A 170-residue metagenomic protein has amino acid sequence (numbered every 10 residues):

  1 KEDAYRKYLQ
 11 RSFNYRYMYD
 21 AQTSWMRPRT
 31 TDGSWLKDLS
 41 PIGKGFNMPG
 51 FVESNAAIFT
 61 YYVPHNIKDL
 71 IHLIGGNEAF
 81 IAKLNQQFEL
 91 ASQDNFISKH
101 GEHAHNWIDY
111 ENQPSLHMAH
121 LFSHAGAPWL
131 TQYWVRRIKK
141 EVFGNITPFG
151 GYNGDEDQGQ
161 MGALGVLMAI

Functional and structural regions predicted by a protein language model:
K1-I170: Active-site core of glycosidic bond-cleaving carbohydrate-active enzymes
